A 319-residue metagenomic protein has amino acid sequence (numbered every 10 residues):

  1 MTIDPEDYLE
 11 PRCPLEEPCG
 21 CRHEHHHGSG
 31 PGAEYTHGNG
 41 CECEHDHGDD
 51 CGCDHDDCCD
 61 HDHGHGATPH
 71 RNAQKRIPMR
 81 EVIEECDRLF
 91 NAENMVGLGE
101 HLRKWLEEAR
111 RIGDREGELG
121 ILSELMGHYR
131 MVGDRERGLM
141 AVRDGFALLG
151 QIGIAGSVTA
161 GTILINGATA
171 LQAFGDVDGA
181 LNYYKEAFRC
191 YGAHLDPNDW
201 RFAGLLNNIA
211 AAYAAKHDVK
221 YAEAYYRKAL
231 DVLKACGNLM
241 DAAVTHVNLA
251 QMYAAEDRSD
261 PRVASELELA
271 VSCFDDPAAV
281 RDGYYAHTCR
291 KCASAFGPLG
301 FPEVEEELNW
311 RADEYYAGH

Functional and structural regions predicted by a protein language model:
Y8-R71: Histidine-centered metal-binding segments
N72, A92, R111-D114, Q151-A155 (+4 more regions): Short coil/turn linkers that connect adjacent helices within long alpha-helical scaffolds, especially alpha-solenoid
P78, L98, R111, E118 (+9 more regions): Residues that mark the junctions of alpha-helical repeat units in TPR/alpha-solenoid scaffolds
I83-E93, G117-M131, V158-A173, W200-A215 (+2 more regions): Conserved alpha-helical positions within TPR/SEL1-like repeat arrays
N94, D114, D134, D176 (+4 more regions): Residues in the short coil linking paired helices within alpha-helical repeat scaffolds
R103-E108, F146-Q151, E186-A193, R227-G237 (+2 more regions): Amphipathic alpha-helical segments of tetratricopeptide repeats
G153, A168, L195, G237 (+5 more regions): Short coil/turn linking the two alpha-helices of tandem helical-hairpin repeats
